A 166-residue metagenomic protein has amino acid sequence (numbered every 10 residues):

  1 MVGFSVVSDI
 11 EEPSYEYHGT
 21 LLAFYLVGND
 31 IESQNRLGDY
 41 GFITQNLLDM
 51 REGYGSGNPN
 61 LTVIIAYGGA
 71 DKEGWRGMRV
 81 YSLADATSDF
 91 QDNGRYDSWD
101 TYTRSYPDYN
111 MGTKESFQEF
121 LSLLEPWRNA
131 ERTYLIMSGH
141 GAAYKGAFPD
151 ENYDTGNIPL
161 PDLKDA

Functional and structural regions predicted by a protein language model:
M1-S8: Secretory targeting signatures
I10-N129: N-terminal extension/subdomain marker
W127-Y144, F148: Active-site groove signature of glycoside hydrolases
A142-A166: Cysteine protease catalytic core and zymogen-processing segment of caspase-like enzymes
